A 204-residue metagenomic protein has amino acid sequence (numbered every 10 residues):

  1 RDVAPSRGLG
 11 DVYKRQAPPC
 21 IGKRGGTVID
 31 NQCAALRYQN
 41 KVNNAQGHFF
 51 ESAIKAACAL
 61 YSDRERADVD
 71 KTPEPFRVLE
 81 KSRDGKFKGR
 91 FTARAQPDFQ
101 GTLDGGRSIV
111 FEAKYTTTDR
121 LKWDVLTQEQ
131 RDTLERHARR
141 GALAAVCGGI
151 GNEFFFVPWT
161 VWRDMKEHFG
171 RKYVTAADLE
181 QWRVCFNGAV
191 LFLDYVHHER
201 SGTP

Functional and structural regions predicted by a protein language model:
R1-Q16: Single conserved hydrophobic/aromatic residue that forms the stacking wall/gate of nucleotide- or nucleobase-binding
P19-F91: Acidic-basic catalytic patches of nuclease active cores, encompassing PD-(D/E)XK and other metal-cofactor nuclease
I21-C33, R37, L179-P204: Charged phosphate-binding loop/patch that engages nucleotide di/tri-phosphates or the phosphate backbone of nucleic
D70, V110-A113, C147: Short, conserved beta-strand edge motifs with alternating hydrophobic and charged residues
P97-G101, G105-T118: Conserved catalytic cores of phosphodiester-cleaving nucleases, focusing on short active-site segments
T116-T133, H137: Mg2+/Mn2+-dependent nuclease catalytic core
E135-D164: Nucleic-acid nuclease catalytic cores
W159-L179: Short, electropositive alpha-helical surface patch
